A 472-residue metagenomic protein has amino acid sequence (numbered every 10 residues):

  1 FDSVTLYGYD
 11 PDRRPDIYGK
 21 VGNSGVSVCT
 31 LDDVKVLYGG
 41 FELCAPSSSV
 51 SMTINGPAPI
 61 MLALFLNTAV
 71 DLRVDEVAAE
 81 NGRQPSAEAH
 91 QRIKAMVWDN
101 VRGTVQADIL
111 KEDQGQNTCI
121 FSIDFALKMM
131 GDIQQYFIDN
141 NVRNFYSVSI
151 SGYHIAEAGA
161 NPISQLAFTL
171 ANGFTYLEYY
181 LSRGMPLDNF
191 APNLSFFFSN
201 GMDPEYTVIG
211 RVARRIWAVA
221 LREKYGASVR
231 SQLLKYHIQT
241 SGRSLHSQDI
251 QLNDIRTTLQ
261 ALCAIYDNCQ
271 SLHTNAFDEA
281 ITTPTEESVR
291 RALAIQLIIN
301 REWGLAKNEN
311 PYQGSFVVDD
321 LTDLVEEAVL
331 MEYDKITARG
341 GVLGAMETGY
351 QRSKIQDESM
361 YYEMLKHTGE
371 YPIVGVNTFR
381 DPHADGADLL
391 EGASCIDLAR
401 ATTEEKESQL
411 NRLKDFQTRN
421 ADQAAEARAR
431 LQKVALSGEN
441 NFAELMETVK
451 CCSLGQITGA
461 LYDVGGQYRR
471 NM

Functional and structural regions predicted by a protein language model:
F1-N200, E205-Y206, K224, S231-H237 (+3 more regions): Catalytic alpha/beta active-site cores
F1-T5, A294-L297, R301-M472: Flexible, glycine-rich loop/tail regions that form catalytic "lids" or insertion modules at the edges of active sites
P11-R13, T283-E286, Y468-R470: Short secondary-structure transition/capping segments
Y18, G25-S27, L262, E309 (+2 more regions): Residue-level marker of motif borders
C29-D32, G56, I60-L64, F121-D132 (+16 more regions): Conserved active-site and cofactor/substrate-binding residues in soluble primary-metabolism enzymes
G39-L43, V70-V74, G131-R143, A171-M185 (+14 more regions): Generic secondary-structure signature for well-ordered alpha-helical cores
S49-I54, A158-P162, S244-D249, A280 (+1 more regions): A short glycine/serine-rich beta->alpha loop
A167-F174, D188-N189, S195-T378: Active-site capping/gating regions of soluble enzymes
